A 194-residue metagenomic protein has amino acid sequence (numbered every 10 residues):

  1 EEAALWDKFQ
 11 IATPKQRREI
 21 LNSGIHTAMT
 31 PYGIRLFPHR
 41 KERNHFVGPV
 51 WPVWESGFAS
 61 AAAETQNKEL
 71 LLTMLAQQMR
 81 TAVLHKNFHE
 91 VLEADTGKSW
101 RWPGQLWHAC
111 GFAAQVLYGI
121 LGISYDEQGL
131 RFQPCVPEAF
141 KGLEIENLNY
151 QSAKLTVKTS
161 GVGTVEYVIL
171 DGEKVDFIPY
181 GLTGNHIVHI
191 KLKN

Functional and structural regions predicted by a protein language model:
E1-E2, W51-E55, G111: Short, solvent-exposed loop/turn segments at the edges of secondary structure
E1-P38, G48-P49: Extended ligand-binding clefts on enzyme/binding-domain cores
P14, P31, P38, P49-P52 (+3 more regions): Proline-rich intrinsically disordered, low-complexity coils
T27, N44, G57-N194: Non-catalytic C-terminal accessory modules of carbohydrate-active enzymes
K41: Active-site rim segments in enzyme catalytic domains, especially the processed small/beta chain of N-terminal
